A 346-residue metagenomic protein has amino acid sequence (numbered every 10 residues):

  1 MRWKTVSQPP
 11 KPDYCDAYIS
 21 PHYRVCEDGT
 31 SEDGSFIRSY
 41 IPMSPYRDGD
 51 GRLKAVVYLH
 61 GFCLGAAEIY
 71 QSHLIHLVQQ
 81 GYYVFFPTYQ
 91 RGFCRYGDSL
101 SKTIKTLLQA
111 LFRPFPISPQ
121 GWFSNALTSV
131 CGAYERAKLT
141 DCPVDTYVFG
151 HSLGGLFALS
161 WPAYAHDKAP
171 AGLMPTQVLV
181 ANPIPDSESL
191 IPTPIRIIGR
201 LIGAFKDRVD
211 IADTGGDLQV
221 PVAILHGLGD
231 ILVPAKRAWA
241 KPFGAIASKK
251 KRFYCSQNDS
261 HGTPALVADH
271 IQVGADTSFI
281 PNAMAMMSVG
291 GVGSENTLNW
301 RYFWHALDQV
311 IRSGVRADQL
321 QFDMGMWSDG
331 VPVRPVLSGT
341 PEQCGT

Functional and structural regions predicted by a protein language model:
M1-G51: N-terminal cap/lid segment of alpha/beta-hydrolase-fold proteins
R2, L232, K236-T346: C-terminal catalytic-base region of ester-bond hydrolases, centering on the histidine of the charge-relay
P45-G92: Short, surface-exposed "cap/lid" segments of acyl-processing enzymes
Y96-T140, S160: Alpha/beta-hydrolase active-site loop
D145-Y147, Q177: Residue in the alpha/beta-hydrolase core beta-strand immediately N-terminal to the catalytic nucleophile
F149-A158: Gly/Ala-rich beta-loop-alpha elbow adjacent to hydrolase catalytic centers
S160-T176: Conserved hydrolase catalytic core segment
T176-T263: The feature captures the conserved acid-bearing segment of alpha/beta-hydrolase catalytic domains
